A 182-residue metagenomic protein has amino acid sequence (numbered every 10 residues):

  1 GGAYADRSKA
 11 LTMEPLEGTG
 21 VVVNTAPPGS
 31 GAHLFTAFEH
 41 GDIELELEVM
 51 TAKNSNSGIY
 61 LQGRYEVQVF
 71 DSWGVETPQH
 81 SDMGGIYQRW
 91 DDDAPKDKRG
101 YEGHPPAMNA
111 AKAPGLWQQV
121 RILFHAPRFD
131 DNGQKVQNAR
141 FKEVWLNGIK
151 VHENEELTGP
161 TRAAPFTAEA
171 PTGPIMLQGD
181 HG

Functional and structural regions predicted by a protein language model:
G1-G182: Carbohydrate-interacting regions of secretory-pathway proteins
